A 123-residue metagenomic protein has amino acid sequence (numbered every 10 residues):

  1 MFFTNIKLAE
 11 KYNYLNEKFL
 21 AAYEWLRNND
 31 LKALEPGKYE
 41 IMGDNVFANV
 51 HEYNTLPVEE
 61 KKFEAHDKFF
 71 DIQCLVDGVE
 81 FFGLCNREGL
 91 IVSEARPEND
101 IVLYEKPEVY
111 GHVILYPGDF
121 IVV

Functional and structural regions predicted by a protein language model:
M1-V50, E60-A65: A short, N-terminal "cap"/entry segment at the start of jelly-roll beta-barrel domains of the cupin/DSBH fold
G37-Y39, K61, I72, G111 (+1 more regions): Residue-level detector of beta-strand structural context in well-folded domains
G43-N45, A65-F70, L75-D77, Y116: Short connector loops at helix/strand junctions that flank enzyme active sites, especially segments positioning acidic
V46-T55, S93-E94, I121: Short, positively charged
A48-V50, C74-L75, F82, I121-V123: Short hydrophobic-aromatic micro-motifs
H51-H66, P97-V109: Short acidic (Asp/Glu) patches
K68-F70, C74-L90, R96-V102: Glycine- and acidic-residue-biased ligand/ion/polar-headgroup-sensing regions
Y104, E108, V113-V123: Conserved metal-binding segment of the jelly-roll/cupin
